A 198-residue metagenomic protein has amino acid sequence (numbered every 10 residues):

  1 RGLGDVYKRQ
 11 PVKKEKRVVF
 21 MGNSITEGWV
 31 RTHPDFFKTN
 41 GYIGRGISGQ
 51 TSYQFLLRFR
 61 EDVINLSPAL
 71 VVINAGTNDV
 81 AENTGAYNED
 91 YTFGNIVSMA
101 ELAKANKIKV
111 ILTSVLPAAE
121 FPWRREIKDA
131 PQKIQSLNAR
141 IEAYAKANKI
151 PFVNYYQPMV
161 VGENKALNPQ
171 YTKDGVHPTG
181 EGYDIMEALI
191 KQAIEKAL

Functional and structural regions predicted by a protein language model:
G2-Y7: Short, small-residue-biased leader/transition segments that mark boundaries at the very start of proteins
P11-K13, F36: Short, flexible hinge/linker loops that cap or flank conserved catalytic cores
E15-R31, S48-Q50: Catalytic nucleophile-elbow at a beta strand-turn-alpha helix junction centered on a G-D-S/GDSL motif, marking
F20, Y42-G44, F152: Conserved beta-strand scaffold positions in the cores of enzyme catalytic domains, especially in NTP/NDP-utilizing
T26-E27, G49-S52, R60, N74-T77: Alpha-helix N-cap/helix-start and coil->helix boundary motif
R31-T32, F55: The serine-hydrolase catalytic nucleophile loop
D35-N40, L57-L198: Alpha-helical cap/lid subdomain in secreted, periplasmic, or secretory-pathway luminal O-acyl-processing enzymes
G41-Q54: A short beta-strand-loop structural module common to alpha/beta enzyme folds
